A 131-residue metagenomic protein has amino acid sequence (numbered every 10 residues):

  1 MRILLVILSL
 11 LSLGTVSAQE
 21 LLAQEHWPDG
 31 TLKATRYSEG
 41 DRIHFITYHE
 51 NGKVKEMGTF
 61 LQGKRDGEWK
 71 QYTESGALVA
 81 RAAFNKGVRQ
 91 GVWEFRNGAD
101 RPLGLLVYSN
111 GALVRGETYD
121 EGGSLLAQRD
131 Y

Functional and structural regions predicted by a protein language model:
R2, S17-T73, A77-N85, R89-R96 (+2 more regions): Periodic aromatic/glycine/histidine/acidic cluster detector with a strong bias toward beta-strand repeat architectures
I3-L13: Sec-dependent N-terminal signal peptides
